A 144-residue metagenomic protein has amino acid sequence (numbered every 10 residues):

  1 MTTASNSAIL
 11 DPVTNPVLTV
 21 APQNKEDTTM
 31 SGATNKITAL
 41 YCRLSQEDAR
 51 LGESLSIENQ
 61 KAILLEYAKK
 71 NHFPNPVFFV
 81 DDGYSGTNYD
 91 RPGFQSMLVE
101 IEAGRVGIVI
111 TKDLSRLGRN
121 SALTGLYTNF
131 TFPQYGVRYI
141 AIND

Functional and structural regions predicted by a protein language model:
M1-D144: Short, structured surface patches at the beginning of a domain
